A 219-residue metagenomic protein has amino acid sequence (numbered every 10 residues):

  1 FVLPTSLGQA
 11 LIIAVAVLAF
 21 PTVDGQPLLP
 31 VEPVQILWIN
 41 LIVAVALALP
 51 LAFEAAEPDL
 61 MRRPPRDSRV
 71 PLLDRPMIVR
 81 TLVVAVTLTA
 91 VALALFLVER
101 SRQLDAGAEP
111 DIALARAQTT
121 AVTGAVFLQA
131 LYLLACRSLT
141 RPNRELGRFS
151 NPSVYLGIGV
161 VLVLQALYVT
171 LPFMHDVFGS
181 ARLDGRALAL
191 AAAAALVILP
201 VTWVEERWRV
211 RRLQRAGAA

Functional and structural regions predicted by a protein language model:
F1-R141: Membrane-embedded transport module
A14-L28, A166-D184: Transmembrane helix-loop junctions at the membrane interface of multipass transporters and ion channels
L60-R62, V98, L133-L134, R141-R144 (+4 more regions): Extended hydrophobic-aromatic, low-complexity segments
E109-R116, R148-F149, S180-R186: Interfacial loop-to-helix junctions that mark the boundaries of transmembrane helices in multi-pass membrane
V122-T140, G157-L167, I198-T202: Hydrophobic alpha-helical segments of multi-pass membrane transport proteins
E145-S153: Cytoplasmic-side transmembrane-helix entry/capping segments in multi-pass membrane proteins
L183-I198: Small-residue-rich transmembrane alpha-helices that serve as helix-helix interface/gating elements in multipass
V204-A216: Membrane-interface capping segments at transmembrane-helix boundaries
